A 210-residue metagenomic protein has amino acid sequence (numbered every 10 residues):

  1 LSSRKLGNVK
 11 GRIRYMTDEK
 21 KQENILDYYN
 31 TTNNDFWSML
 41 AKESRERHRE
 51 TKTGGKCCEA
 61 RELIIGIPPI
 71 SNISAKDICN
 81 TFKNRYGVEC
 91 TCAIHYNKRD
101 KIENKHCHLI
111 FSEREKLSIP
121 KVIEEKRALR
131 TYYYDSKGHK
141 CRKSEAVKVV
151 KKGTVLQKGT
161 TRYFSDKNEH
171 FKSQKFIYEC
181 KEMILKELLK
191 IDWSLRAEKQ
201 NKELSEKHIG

Functional and structural regions predicted by a protein language model:
L1-G210: N-terminal nicking endonuclease/strand-transfer module with a His-rich metal-binding environment and a catalytic Tyr
